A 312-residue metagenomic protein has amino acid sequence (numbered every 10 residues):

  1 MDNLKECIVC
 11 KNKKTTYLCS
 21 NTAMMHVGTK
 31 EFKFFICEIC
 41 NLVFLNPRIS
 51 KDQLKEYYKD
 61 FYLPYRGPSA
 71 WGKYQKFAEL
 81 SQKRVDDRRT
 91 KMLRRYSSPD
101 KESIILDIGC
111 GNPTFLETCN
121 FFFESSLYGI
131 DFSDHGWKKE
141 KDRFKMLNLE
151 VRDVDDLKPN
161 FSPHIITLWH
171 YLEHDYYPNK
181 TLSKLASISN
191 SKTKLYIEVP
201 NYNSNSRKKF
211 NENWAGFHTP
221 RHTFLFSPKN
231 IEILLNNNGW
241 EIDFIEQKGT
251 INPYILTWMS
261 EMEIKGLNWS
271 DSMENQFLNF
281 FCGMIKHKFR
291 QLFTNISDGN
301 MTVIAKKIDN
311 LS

Functional and structural regions predicted by a protein language model:
M1-W169, P178-L182, Q247-K248, N268-Q276 (+2 more regions): Conserved N-terminal segment of class I S-adenosyl-L-methionine
S20-N21, K30, P163, S206-N211 (+1 more regions): Short aromatic-enriched loop/helix-cap "lid" or pocket-rim segments at secondary-structure transitions that line
H174: Phosphate-binding active sites in nucleotide-utilizing proteins
N179-K194: A short glycine-rich, Lys/Arg-flanked "PGG" loop and its adjoining helix->strand segment in the class I
I197-F224, K229-L234, W258-S260: Short, glycine-/aromatic-enriched active-site segment of Class I SAM-dependent methyltransferases
E212-W214, N252-D309: Membrane-proximal basic amphipathic "stem/tether" segments
K229-E261: Substrate-binding/catalytic lobe of Class I Rossmann-like enzymes that use SAM or dcSAM, i.e., the mid-to-C-terminal
